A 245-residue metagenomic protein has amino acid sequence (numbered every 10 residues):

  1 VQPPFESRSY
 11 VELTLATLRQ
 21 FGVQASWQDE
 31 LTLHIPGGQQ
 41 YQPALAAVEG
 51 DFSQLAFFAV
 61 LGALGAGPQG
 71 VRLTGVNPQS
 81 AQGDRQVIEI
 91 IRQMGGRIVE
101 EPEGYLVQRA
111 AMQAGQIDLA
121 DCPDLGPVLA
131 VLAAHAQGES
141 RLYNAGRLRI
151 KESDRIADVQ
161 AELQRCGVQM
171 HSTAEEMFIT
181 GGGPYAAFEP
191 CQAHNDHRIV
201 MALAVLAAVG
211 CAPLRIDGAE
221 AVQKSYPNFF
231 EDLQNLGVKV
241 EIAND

Functional and structural regions predicted by a protein language model:
V1-D245: Short, structured segments at the rim of ligand-binding sites
